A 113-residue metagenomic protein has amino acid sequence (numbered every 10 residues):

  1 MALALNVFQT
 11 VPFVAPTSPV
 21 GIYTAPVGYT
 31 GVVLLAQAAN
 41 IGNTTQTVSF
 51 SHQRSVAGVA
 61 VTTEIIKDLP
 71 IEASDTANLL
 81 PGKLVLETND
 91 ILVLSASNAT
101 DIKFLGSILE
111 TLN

Functional and structural regions predicted by a protein language model:
M1-L35, V56, S95-N113: C-terminal interaction-tip segments
Q9, P16, Y23, T44 (+2 more regions): Intrinsically disordered/low-complexity terminal segments and short unstructured peptides
A38-N43, S97: Short solvent-exposed strand-capping/beta-turn motif centered on an Asx-Ser/Thr pair
I41-T44, S55-A57: Acidic glycine-/aspartate-rich tracts in secreted/extracellular proteins
V48-F50: Short beta-strand elements bearing conserved aromatic residues within extracellular beta-rich modules
V56-I91: Intrinsically disordered, low-complexity Pro/Gly/Ser/Thr-rich segments with frequent PxxP/GP/PP motifs and embedded
